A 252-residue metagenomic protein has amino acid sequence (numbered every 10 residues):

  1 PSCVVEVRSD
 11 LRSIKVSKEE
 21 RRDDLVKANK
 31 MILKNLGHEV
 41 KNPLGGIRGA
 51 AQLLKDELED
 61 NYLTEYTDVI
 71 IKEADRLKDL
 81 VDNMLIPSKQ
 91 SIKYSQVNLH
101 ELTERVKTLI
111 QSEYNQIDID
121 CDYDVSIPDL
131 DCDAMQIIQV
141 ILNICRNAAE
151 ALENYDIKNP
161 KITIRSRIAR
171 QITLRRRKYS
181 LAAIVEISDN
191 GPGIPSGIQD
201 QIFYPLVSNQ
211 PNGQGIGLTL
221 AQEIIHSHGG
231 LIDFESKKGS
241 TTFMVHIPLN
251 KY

Functional and structural regions predicted by a protein language model:
S2-I32: Sensory coupling linkers of modular signal transduction proteins
S95-K107, R165: A conserved beta-strand-to-alpha-helix junction within the catalytic ATP-binding
D118-P128, R167-A169: Conserved catalytic submotifs in the C-terminal HATPase_c
N159-I172: Short beta-strand/loop element within the Bergerat-fold HATPase_c
L181-A182, I194-L206: Short conserved segment of the HATPase_c
G217, A221: Short alpha-helical Gxxx[C/S/T] motif in the catalytic ATP-binding
